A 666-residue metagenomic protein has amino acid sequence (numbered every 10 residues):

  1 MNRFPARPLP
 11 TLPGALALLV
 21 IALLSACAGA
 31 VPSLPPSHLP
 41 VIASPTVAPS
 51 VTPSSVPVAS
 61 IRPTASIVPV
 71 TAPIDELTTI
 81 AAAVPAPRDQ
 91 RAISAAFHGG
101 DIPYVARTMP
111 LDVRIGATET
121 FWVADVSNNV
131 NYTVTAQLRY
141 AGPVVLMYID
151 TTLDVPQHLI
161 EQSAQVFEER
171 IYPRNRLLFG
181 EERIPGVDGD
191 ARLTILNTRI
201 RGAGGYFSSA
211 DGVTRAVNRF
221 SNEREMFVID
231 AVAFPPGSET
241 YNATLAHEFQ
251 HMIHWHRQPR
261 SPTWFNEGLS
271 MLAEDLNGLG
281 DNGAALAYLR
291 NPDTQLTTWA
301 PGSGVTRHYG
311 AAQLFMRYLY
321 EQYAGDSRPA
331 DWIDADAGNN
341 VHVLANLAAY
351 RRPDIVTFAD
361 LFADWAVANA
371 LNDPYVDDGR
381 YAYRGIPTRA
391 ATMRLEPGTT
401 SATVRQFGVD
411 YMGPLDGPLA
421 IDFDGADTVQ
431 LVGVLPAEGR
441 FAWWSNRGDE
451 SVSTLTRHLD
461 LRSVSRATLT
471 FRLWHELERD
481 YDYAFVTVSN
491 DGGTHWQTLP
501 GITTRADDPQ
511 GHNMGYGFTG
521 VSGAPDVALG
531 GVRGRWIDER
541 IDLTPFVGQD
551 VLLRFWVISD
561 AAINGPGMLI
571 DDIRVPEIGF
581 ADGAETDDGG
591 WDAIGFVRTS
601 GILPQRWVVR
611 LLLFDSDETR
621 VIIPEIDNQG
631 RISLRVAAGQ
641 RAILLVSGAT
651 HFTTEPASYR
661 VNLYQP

Functional and structural regions predicted by a protein language model:
L23-A26: C-terminal motif of bacterial Sec signal peptides marking the signal peptidase cleavage site
A28-A30: Bacterial signal peptide processing site
L34, H38-T52, V56-S66, V341-H458 (+4 more regions): Beta/coil-rich, acidic/histidine-enriched accessory regions frequently appended to metallopeptidases
P53, P57-G180, I184: N-terminal module-boundary/linker segments of secreted carbohydrate-active enzymes
Y140-L269, N277-P301: Juxtacatalytic substrate-recognition/specificity segment
A210, T214-N222, E239, A243 (+3 more regions): Acidic/His/Gly-enriched intrinsically disordered linker/tail segments that often contain short helix/coil "MoRF-like"
T468, D550-R554, R641-I643: Short, conserved beta-strand segments of beta-strand-rich sandwich/propeller modules, principally
T487-D550, R598-Q629: Exoplasmic/lumenal beta-rich domain surfaces
